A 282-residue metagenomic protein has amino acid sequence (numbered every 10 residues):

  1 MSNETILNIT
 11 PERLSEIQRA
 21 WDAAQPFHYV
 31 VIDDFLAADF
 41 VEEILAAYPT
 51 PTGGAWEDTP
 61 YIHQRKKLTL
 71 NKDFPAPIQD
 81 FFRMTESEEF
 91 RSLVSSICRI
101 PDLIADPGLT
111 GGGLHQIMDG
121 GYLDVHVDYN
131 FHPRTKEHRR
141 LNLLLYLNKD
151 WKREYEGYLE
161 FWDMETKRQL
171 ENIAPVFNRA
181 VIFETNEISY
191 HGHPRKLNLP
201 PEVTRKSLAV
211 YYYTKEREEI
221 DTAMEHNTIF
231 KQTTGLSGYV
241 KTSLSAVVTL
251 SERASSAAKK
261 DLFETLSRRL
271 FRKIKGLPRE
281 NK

Functional and structural regions predicted by a protein language model:
M1-I9: Charged, compositionally biased N-terminal leader segments and the immediate start of the first structured element
I9-E12, Q18-I97: Non-heme Fe(II)/2-oxoglutarate
T10, A37, I78, S87-R91 (+8 more regions): A structural signal for well-ordered alpha-helical scaffolds and beta->alpha junctions
A46-P49, M84-R139, N148: Non-heme Fe(II) oxygenase catalytic core, chiefly the N-lobe of the double-stranded beta-helix
A55, T59, H63-N71, S96-I97 (+8 more regions): A structural signal for the main folded, soluble domain(s) of proteins
F131-R139, D150-K282: Catalytic core of Fe(II)/2-oxoglutarate
N142-L144: Eukaryotic charged/polar low-complexity linker/IDR segments
